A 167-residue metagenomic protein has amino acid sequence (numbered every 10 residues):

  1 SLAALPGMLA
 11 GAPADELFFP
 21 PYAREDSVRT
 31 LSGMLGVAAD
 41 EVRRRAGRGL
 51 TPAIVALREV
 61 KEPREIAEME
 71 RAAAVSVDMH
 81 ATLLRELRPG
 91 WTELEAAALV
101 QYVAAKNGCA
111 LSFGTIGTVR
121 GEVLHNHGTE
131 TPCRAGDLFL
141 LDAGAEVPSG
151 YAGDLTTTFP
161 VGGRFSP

Functional and structural regions predicted by a protein language model:
S1-P167: Active-site neighborhoods and metal-handling regions in enzymes and metal-associated proteins
